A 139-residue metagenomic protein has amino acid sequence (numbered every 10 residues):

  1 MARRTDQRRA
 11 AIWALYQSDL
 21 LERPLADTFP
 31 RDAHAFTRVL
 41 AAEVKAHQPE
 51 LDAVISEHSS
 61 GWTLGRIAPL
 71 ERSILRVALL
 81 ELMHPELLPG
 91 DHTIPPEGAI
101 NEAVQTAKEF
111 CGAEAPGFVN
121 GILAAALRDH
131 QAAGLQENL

Functional and structural regions predicted by a protein language model:
M1-L139: N-terminal interaction/assembly modules
